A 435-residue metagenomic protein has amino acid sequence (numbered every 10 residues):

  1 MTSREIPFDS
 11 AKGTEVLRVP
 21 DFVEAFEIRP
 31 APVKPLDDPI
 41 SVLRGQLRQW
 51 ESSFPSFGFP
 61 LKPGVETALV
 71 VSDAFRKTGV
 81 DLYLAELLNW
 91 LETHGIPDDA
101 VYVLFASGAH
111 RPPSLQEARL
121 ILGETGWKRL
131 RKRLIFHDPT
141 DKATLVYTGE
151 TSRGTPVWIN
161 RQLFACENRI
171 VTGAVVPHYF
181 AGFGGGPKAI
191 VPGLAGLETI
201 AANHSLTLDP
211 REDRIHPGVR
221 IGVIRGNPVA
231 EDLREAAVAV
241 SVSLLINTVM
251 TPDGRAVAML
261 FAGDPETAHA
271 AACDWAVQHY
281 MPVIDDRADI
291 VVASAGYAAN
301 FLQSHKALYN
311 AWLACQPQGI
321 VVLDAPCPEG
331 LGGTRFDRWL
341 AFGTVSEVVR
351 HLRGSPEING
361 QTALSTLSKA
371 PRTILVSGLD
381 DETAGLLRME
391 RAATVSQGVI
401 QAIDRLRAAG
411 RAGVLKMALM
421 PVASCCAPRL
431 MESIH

Functional and structural regions predicted by a protein language model:
M1-G45: N-terminal amphipathic/basic leader segments beginning at the initiator methionine
E66-K77, Y102-A109, V291-S294: Short glycine-rich or small-residue beta-strand-to-loop segments that form or flank ligand, phosphate, metal/Fe-S
R76-I96, H305-C315, V322: Histidine-anchored nucleotide/phosphate-binding helix
D98-A109, N247, I320-P326, R372-S377: Short internal beta-strands
P113-G184: An acidic, phosphate/nucleotide-engaging active-site surface
R214-Y297: Membrane-embedded hairpin module used as a gating/binding unit in multi-pass transport and secretion proteins
A299-I374: C-terminal catalytic subdomain
N359-C425, L430-E432: Internal helix-turn-beta structural module
